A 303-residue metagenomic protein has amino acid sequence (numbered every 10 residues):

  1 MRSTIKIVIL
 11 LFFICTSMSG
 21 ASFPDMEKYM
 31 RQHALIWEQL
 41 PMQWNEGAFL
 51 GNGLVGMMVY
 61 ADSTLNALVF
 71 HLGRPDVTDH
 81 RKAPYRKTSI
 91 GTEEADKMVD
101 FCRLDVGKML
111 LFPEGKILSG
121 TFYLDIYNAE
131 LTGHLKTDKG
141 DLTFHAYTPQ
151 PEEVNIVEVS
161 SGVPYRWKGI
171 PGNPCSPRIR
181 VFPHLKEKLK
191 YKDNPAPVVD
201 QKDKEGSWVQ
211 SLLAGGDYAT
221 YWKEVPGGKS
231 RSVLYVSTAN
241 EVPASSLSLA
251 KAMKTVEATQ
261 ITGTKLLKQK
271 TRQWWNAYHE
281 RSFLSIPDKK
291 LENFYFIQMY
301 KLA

Functional and structural regions predicted by a protein language model:
M1-S22: Bacterial Sec-dependent N-terminal signal peptides
A21-A303: Aromatic-residue-lined binding/catalytic grooves and analogous aromatic/hydrophobic interfacial grooves in multimeric
